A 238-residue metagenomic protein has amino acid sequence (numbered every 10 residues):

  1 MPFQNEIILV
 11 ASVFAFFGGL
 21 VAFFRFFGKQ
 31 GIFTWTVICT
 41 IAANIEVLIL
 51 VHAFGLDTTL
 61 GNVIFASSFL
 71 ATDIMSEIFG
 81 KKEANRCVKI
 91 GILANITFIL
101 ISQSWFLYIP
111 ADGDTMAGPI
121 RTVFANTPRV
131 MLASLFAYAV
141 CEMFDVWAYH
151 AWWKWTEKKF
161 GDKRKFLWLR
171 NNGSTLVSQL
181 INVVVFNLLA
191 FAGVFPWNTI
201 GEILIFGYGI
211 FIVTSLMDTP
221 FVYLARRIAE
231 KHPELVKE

Functional and structural regions predicted by a protein language model:
M1, N5, F17, H150 (+1 more regions): Alpha-helical transmembrane segments and their cytosolic interface
M1-M75, K82: Hydrophobic transmembrane alpha-helices
I7-A11, F33-T34, V63, V88 (+3 more regions): Hydrophobic alpha-helical transmembrane segments
T36-L48, G91-Q103, V177-Q179: Small-residue-rich segments of transmembrane alpha-helices in multi-pass membrane proteins, especially helix faces
I45-L56, I78, L100-G113: Transmembrane alpha-helix boundary signature
K82-I90, K163-R170: Membrane-interface alpha-helices at helix entry/exit sites of multi-pass transporters
K89, L93-D112, Y138-V146: Transmembrane alpha-helix/helix-exit interface in multi-pass inner-membrane proteins
S104-R129: Membrane-interface interhelical connector segments
